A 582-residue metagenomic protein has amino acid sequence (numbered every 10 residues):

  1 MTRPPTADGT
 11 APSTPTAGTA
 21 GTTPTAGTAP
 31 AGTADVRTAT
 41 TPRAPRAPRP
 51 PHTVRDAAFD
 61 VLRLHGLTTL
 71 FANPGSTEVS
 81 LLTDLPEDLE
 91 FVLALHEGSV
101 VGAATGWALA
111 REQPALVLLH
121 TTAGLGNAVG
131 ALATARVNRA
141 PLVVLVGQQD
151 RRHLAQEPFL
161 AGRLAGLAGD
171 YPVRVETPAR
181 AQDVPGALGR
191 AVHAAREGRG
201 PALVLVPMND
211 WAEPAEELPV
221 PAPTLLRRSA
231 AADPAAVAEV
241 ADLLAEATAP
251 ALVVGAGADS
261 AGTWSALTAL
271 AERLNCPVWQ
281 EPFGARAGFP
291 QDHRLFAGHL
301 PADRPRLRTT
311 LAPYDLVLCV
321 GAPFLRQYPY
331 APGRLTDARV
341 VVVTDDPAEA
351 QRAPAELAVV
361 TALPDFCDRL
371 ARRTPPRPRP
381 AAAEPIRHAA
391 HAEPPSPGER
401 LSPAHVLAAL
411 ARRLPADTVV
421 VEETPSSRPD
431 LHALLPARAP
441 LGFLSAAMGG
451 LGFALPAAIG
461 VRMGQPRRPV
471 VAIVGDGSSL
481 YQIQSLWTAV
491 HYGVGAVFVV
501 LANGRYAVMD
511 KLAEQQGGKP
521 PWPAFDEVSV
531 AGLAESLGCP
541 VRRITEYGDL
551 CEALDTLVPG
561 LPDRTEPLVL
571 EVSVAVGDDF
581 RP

Functional and structural regions predicted by a protein language model:
T2, R43-T53, A179-Q182, L205 (+5 more regions): Phosphate/pyrophosphate-binding active-site segments
T2-D8, A39-P375, A416, G495-F498 (+1 more regions): N-terminal alpha/beta PP-like core and its mobile active-site loop of ThDP/TPP-dependent enzymes
T6, T10-A34, A39-P42: Long, intrinsically disordered low-complexity tandem-repeat regions enriched in serine/threonine/proline and other
V54-T68, A72-T77, L81-T83, A383-R467: Active-site diphosphate/adenylate-binding microenvironment
P74-G75, V146, M208, P282 (+4 more regions): Short, small-residue-rich loop/turn micro-motifs
L132-A135, V192-A195, A331-P332, R412-R413 (+2 more regions): Short amphipathic alpha-helices and their capping/turn segments at secondary-structure boundaries
L145, H153-L160, A302, R308 (+4 more regions): Thiamine diphosphate
